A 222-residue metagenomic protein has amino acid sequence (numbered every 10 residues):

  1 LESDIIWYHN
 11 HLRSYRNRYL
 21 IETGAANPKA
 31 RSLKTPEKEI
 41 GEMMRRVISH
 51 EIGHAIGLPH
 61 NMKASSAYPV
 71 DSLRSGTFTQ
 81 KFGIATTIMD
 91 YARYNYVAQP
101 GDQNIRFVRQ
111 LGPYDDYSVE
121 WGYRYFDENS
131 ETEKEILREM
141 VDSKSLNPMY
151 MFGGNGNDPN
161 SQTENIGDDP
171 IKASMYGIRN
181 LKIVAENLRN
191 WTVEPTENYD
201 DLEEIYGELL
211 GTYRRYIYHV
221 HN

Functional and structural regions predicted by a protein language model:
L1-A55, G83-I84, Y94-V97: Metzincin-family zinc-dependent endopeptidase catalytic domain
I52-A67: Catalytic Zn2+-binding segment of zinc metalloproteases
S65-N222: Conserved catalytic/binding loops enriched for acidic/polar residues
